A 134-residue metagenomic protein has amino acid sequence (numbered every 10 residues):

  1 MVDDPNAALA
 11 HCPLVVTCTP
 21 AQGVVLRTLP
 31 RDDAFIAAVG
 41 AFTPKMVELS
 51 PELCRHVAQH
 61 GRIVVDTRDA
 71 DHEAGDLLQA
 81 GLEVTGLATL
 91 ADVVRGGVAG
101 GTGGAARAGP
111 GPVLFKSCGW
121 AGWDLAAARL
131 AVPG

Functional and structural regions predicted by a protein language model:
M1-C12, L26-T28: Short acidic low-complexity segments
M1-D3, T17, V64-D66, K116: General beta-strand structural signal in soluble alpha/beta enzymes
M1-V2, T17-A21, T43-V47: Short gly/ser/thr-rich secondary-structure transition/capping motifs
P20-G23, A41-F42, D69-A70, W120: Short glycine-rich anion-binding loops that position phosphate/pyrophosphate groups of nucleotides and phosphorylated
P30-A34, V39-G103: Rossmann-fold NAD(P)-binding glycine/threonine-rich loop
V98-L114: Conserved Rossmann-fold dehydrogenase catalytic segment
P110-G134: C-terminal helix-to-coil terminal segments
